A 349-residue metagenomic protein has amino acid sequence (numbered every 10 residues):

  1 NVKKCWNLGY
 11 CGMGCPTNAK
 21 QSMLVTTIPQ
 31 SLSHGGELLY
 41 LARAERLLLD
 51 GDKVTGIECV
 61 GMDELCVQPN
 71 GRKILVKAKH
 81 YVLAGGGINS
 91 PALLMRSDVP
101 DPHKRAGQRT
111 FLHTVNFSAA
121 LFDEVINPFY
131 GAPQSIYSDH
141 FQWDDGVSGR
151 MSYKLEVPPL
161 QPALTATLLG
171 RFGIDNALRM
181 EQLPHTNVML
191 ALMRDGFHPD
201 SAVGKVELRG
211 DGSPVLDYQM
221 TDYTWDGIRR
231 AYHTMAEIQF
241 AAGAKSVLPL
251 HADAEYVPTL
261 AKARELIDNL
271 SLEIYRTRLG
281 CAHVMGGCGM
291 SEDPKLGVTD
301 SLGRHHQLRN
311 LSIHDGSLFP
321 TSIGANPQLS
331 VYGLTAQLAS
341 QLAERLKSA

Functional and structural regions predicted by a protein language model:
N1-E45, V54, S246-V247, D253-L270 (+1 more regions): Conserved redox-cofactor binding core of oxidoreductases
V2, C15-S22, P69, D101 (+2 more regions): Alpha-helix capping and helix-loop boundary segments enriched in small/acidic/polar residues
T17, S33, A42, R46-L47 (+4 more regions): Glycine-rich loop(s) and the adjacent beta-strand/alpha-helix scaffold that form part
I28, L32, L94, R229-Y232 (+2 more regions): Non-transmembrane alpha-helical segments in soluble domains of secreted/periplasmic/extracellular proteins
A78, H103-H233, E237, E273-I274 (+4 more regions): FAD cofactor-binding and catalytic pocket of flavoenzymes
V82, M235, M290, G303 (+2 more regions): Hydrophobic, well-ordered secondary-structure elements that form the walls of internal hydrophobic environments
R264-H305: Active-site Gly/Thr loop motif
T321-L342: A conserved FAD-binding loop/helix module that cradles the flavin
